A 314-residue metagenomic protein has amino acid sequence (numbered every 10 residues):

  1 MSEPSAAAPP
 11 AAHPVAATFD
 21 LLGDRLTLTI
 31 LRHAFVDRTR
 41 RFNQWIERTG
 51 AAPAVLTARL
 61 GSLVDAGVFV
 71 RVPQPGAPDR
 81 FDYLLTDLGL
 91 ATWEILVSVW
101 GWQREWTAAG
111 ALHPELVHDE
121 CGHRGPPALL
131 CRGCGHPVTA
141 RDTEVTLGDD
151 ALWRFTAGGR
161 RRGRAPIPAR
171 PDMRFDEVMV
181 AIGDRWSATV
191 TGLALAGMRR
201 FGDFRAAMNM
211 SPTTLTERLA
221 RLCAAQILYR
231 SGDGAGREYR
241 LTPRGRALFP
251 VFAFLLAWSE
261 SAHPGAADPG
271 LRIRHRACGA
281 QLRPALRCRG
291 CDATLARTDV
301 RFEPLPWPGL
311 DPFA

Functional and structural regions predicted by a protein language model:
S2-F19, T156-M179: Short, Lys/Arg-enriched N-terminal segment that forms or immediately precedes the first helix of a structured domain
H13-A52, M173-S211: N-terminal helix-turn-helix DNA-binding core of bacterial DNA-binding proteins
G23, P75-L96, G234-F252: Basic, amphipathic "hinge/linker" alpha-helix immediately C-terminal to the N-terminal HTH DNA-binding motif
A51-V64, N209-C223: Short amphipathic alpha-helical interaction segments
A54, L60-G61, L96, Q103-T107: Catalytic cores of eukaryotic secretory-pathway lumenal/extracellular enzymes that build and remodel glycoconjugates
V64-Q74, C223-D233: A short, conserved structural fragment
T92-E105, R246-P264: Short, amphipathic alpha-helical interaction segments positioned at domain boundaries
R104-P166, P264-A314: C-terminal regulatory/oligomerization modules of transcriptional regulators
